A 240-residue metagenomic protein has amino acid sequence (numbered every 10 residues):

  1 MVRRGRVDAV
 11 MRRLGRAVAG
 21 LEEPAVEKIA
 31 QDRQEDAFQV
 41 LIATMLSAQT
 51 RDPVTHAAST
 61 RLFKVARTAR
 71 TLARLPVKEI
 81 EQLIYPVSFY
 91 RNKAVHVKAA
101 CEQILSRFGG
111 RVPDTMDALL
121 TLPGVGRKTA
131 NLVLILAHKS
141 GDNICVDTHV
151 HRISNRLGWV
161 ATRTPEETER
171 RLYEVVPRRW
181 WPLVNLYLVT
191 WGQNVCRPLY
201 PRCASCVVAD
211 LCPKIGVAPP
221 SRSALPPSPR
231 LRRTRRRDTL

Functional and structural regions predicted by a protein language model:
M1-D114, R179-W180, Y187-L240: N-terminal polyanion-binding entry modules of DNA glycosylases/AP lyases and select other DNA-binding proteins
A43-L46, V97-C101, L105, R111-G158 (+2 more regions): Catalytic DNA-binding helix-loop module of base-excision-repair DNA glycosylases/AP lyases
T50, T55, T129, T148 (+1 more regions): Ser/Thr-centric signal marking residues that sit in or immediately flank functional binding/regulatory motifs
A73-P76, I80-E81, L119-L120, T164-Y173: Short, well-structured alpha-helical segments that form the helix of a local strand-helix-strand
W159-R163, W181: Substrate-binding/catalytic groove segments of enzymes that remodel or degrade extracellular structural polymers
